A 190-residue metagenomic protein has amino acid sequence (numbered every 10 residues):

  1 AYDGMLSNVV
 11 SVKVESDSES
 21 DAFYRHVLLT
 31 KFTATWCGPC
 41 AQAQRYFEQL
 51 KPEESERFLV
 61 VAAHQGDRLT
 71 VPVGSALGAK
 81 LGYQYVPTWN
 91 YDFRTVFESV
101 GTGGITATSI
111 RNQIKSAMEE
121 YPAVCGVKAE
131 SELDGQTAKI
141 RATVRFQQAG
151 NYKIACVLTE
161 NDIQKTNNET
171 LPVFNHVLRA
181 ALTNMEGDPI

Functional and structural regions predicted by a protein language model:
Y2, S20, E53, G78-L81: Structural motif
Y2-E19: Extracellular fibronectin type III
G4, D21, P52, E119-A123 (+1 more regions): A generic structural signal for short, solvent-exposed coil/turn residues that cap or connect secondary-structure
N8-V10, T30, V61, P87: Extracytoplasmic/periplasmic beta-strand context in beta-sandwich domains, especially the cupredoxin/COX2 CuA-binding
S11, A41-Q44, I110, A138-K139: Short amphipathic alpha-helical surface micro-motifs
V12-V14, A22, V27, I114 (+1 more regions): Hydrophobic aliphatic residue packing
S18-V60: Local sequence-structure signature of Cys/Sec-based thiol-disulfide redox active-site neighborhoods
L59-I190: Short, conserved sequence motifs used for protein processing/export or organelle targeting and for catalysis
